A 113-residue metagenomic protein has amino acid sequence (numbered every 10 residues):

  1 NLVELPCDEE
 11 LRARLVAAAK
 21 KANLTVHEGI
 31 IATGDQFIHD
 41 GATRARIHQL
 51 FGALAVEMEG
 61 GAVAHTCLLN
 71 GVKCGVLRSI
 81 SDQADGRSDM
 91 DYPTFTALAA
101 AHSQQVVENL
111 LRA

Functional and structural regions predicted by a protein language model:
N1-A113: Glycine-rich phosphate- or other oxyanion-binding loops that anchor nucleotides, phosphorylated ligands
